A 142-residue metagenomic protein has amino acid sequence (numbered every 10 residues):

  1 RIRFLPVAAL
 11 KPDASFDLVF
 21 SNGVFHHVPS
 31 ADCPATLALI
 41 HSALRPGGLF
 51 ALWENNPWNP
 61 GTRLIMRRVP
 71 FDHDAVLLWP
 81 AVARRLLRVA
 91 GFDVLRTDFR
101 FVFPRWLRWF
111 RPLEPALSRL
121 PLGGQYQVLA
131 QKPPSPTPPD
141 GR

Functional and structural regions predicted by a protein language model:
R1-L10: Conserved SAM-binding strand-loop segment of SAM-dependent methyltransferases
F20: A conserved beta-strand element that flanks and buttresses the S-adenosyl-L-methionine
G23-H27: Short catalytic micro-motifs in class I SAM-dependent methyltransferases
P34-P46: A short glycine-rich, Lys/Arg-flanked "PGG" loop and its adjoining helix->strand segment in the class I
G47-N55: Conserved beta-strand signature within the Rossmann-like core of class I S-adenosyl-L-methionine
L49, R85, L95-R142: A C-terminal cap/extension of S-adenosyl-L-methionine-dependent methyltransferases that defines the acceptor-substrate
N56-H73: Short, glycine-/aromatic-enriched active-site segment of Class I SAM-dependent methyltransferases
A75-G91, L95-T97: Short alpha-helix
